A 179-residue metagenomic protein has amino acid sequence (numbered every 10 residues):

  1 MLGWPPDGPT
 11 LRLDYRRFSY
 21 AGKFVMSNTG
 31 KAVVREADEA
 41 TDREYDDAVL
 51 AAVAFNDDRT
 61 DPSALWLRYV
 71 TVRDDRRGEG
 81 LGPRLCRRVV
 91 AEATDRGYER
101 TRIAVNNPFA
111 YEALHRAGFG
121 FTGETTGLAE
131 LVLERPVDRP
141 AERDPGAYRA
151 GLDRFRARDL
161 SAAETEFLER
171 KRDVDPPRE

Functional and structural regions predicted by a protein language model:
M1-P5, L85: Secretory targeting signatures
R12-A52: Conserved beta-hairpin
D42-A64, V70: A conserved beta-strand-loop-helix scaffold within acyl/acetyltransferase catalytic domains
D57-R68, R77, R96-E99, G127-A129: A conserved beta-turn-beta hairpin within the catalytic core of GNAT-like acetyltransferases that forms part
V72, G78-A91, R116: Conserved acetyl-CoA-binding loop-helix of GNAT-fold acetyltransferases
A93-N106: Conserved GNAT acetyl-CoA-binding A-motif
N106-A129: Conserved active-site alpha-helix within GNAT-family acetyltransferase domains
G127-E179: C-terminal "cap" of GNAT-fold acetyltransferases
